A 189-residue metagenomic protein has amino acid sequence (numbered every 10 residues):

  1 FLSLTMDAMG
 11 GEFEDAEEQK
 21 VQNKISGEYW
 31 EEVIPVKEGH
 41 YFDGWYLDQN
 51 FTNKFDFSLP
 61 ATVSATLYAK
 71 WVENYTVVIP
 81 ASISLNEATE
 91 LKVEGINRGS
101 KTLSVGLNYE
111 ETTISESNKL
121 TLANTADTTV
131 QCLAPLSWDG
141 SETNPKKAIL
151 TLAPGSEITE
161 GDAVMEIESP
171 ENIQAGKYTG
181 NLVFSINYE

Functional and structural regions predicted by a protein language model:
F1-E73: Secondary-structure capping and domain/repeat boundary segments
L2-L4, N23, W45, F57 (+7 more regions): Intrinsic-disorder/low-complexity peptide segments enriched for small residues
L4, G27-E31, L59-A65, L85 (+5 more regions): Compositionally biased regions
M9, E17, E28, E32-V33 (+11 more regions): Intrinsic disorder/low-complexity segments
G11, H40, Y75-V77, L120 (+2 more regions): Short glycine-aromatic motifs
F13-Q22, Y29-W30, N50-K54, A126-T159: Extracellular beta-sheet repeat scaffolds used for adhesion and glycan interaction
Y46, E111-T112, L136-W138: Assembly/interface hotspot detector across virion components, adhesins/toxins, and nucleic-acid enzymes
E73-T125, K147-E189: N-terminal small/polar-rich segments of proteins
